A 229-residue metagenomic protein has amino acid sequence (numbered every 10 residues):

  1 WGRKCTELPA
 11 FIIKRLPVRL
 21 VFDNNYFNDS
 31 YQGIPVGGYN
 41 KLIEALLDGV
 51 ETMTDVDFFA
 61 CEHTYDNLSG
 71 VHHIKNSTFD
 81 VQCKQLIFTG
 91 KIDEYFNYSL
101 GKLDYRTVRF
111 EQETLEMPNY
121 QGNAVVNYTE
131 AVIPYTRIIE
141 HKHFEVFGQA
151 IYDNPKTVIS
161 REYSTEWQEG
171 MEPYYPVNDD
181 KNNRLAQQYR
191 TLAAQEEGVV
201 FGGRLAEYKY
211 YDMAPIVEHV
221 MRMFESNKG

Functional and structural regions predicted by a protein language model:
W1-K75, F79-C83: Active-site/ligand-binding neighborhood in enzyme catalytic cores
A10-P17, L100, D212-M223: Surface-exposed flexible segments
Q32-Y39, F79, N127-Y128, K209-I216: Aromatic-acidic/polar surface patches that form glycan- and anion
G37, H141, Y163-S164, G203-A206: Short, loop-centered acidic/histidine patches that primarily coordinate divalent metals
G49, E94, S226: Active-site catalytic microenvironments for nucleophilic, acid-base chemistry
M53-D57, H141, G202: Conserved beta-strand termini and adjacent loop/short-helix elements that scaffold enzyme active sites in alpha/beta
H63-A194: Mid-domain catalytic core of redox enzymes that form a hydrophobic substrate pocket/lid adjacent to a catalytic redox
E172-G229: C-terminal catalytic lobe of FAD-dependent flavoproteins
